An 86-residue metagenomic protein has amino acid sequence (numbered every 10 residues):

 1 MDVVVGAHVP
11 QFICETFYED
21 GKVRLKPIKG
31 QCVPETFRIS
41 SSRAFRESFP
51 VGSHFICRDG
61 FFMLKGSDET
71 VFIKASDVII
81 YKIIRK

Functional and structural regions predicted by a protein language model:
M1-D20: Structural detector for short beta-strands of small beta-barrel domains
C14, I39, C57-D59: Short, surface-exposed loop motifs enriched in S/T, G, D/E and P with embedded aromatic residues
G21-T36: Short, basic/aromatic beta-hairpin or loop at an interaction surface
K29, R43, D59-M63: Short glycine-rich, polar/acidic loop-and-turn segments at beta strand-coil junctions
C32-S48: Beta-strand/loop nucleic-acid-binding surfaces
G52-S67: Flexible glycine-rich surface loops and low-complexity tracts that mediate binding to linear polymers
T70-K86: Short peripheral tails and domain-boundary helices/loops at the edges of structured domains
